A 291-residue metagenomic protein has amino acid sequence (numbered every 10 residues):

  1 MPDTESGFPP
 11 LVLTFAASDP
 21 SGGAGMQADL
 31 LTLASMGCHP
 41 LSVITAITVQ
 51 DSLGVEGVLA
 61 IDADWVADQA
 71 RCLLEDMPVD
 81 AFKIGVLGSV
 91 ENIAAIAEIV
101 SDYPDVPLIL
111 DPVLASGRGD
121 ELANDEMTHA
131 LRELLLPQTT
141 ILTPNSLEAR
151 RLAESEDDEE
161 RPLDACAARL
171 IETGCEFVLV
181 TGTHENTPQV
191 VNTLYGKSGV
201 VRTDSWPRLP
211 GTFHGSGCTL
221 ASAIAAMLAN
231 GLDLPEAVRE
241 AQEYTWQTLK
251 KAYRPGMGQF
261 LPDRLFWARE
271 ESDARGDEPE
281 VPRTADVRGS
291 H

Functional and structural regions predicted by a protein language model:
P2-T14, M26, L30-R118, R269: Conserved N-terminal subdomain of the carbohydrate kinase-like
P9, A60, P235-H291: Charged C-terminal helix
F15-S21, V201-H214: Short pre-catalytic strand/loop immediately N-terminal to key active-site residues, enriched for Gly-Thr
S18, I84-G85, D120, T181 (+1 more regions): Glycine- and other small-residue-rich loops at beta-strand/loop junctions that grip anionic moieties
T32, R150-R151, G211-L234: Short, small-residue alpha-helix embedded
G37-L41, V200-R202, M227-A241: Phosphate-handling active-site elements
L59-W65, G119-L136: Conserved phosphate-binding/catalytic loop of the ribokinase/pfkB sugar-kinase fold
D125-V201: Conserved phosphate/ATP/ADP-binding segment of small-molecule kinases
